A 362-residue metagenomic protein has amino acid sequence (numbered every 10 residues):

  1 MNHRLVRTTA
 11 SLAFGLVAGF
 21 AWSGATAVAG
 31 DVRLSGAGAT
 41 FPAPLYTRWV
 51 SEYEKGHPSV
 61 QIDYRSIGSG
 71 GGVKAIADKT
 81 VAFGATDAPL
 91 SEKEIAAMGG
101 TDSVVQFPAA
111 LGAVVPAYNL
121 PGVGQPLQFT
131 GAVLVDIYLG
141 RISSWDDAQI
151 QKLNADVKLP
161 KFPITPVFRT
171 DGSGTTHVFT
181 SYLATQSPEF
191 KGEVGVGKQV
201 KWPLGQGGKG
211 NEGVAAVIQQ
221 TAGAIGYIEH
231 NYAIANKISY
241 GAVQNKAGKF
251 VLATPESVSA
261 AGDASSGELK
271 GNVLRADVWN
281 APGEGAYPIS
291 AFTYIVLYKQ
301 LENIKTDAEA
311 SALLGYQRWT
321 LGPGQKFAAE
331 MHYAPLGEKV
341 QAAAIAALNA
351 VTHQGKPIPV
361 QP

Functional and structural regions predicted by a protein language model:
N2-A13: Bacterial N-terminal signal peptides that target proteins for export
S11-A21: Bacterial N-terminal signal peptides
A27-P362: Flexible loop/hinge segments at secondary-structure junctions
